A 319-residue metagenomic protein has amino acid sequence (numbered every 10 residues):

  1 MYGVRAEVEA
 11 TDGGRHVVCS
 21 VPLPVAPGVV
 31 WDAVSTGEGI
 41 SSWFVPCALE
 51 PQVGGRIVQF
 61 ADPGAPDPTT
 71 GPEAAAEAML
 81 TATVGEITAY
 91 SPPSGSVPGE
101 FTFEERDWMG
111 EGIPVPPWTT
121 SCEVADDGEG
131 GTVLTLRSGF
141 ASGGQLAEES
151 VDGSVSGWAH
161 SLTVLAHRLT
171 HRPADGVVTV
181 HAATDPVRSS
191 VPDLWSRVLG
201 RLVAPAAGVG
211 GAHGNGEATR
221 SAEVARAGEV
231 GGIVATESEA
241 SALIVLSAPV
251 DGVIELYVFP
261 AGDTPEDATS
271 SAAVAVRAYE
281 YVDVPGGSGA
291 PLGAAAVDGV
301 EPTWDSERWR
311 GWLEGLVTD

Functional and structural regions predicted by a protein language model:
M1, P22, A65-A74, G95 (+3 more regions): N-terminal alpha-helical membrane-insertion module
M1-H16: Short acidic N-proximal helix/loop "leader" segments that mark the beginning of a domain or an inter-domain linker
T11, E100-G153, E239-D319: Beta-strand/loop substructures that line and gate deep hydrophobic ligand-binding cavities in soluble
D12, V18, V25, G37-T83 (+3 more regions): Short beta-edge strand/loop motif at the mouth of beta-sheet-based domains
Y90-P92, D127: Residue-level recognition of beta-strand microenvironments
A141-G200: Surface-exposed beta-loop interaction hotspot
